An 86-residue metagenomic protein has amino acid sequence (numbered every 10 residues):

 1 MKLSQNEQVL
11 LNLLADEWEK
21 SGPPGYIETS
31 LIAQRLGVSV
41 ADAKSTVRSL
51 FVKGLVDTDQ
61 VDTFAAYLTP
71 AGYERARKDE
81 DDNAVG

Functional and structural regions predicted by a protein language model:
M1-A15: Short alpha-helical segments that sit at the start of domains
K2, G37-V52: Short amphipathic alpha-helical interaction segments
N12-K20, R75: Short amphipathic alpha-helical elements of helix-turn-helix/winged-helix folds
K20-Q34: Short acidic, hydrophobic short linear motifs in intrinsically disordered regions
F51-V61: A short, conserved structural fragment
T63-P70: Minor-groove-contacting beta-hairpin "wing" of winged helix-turn-helix DNA-binding domains
P70-G86: Short, amphipathic alpha-helical interaction segments positioned at domain boundaries
